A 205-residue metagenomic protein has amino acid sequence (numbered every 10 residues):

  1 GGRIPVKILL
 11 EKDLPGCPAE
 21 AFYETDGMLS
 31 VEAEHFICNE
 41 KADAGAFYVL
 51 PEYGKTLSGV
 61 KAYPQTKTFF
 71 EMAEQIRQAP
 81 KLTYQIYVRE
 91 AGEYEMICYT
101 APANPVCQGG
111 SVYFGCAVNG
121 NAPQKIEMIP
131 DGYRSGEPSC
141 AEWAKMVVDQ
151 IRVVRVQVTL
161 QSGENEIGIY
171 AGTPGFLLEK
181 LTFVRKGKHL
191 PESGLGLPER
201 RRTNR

Functional and structural regions predicted by a protein language model:
G1-R205: Extracytoplasmic
